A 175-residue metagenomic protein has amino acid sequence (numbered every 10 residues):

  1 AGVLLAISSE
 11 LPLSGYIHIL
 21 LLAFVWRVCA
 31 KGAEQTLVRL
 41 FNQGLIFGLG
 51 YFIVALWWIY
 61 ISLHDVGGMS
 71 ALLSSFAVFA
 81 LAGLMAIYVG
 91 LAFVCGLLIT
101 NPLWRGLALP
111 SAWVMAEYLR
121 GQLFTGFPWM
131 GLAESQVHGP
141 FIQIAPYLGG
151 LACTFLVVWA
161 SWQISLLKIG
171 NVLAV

Functional and structural regions predicted by a protein language model:
A1-V175: Membrane-embedded alpha-helical bundles of multi-pass enzymes that act on lipidic or dolichyl-linked glycan substrates
